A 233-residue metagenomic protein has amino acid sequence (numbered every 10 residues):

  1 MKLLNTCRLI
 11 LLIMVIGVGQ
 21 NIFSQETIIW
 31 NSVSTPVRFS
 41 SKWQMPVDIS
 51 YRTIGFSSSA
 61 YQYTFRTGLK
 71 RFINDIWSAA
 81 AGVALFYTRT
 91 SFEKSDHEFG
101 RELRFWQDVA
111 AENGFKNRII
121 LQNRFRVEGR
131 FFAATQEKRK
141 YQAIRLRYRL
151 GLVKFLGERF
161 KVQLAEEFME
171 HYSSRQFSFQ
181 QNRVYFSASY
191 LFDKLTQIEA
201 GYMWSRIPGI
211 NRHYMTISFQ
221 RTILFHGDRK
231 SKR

Functional and structural regions predicted by a protein language model:
M1-I29: Bacterial Sec-dependent N-terminal signal peptides
Q25-G82, F86-R89: Start-of-domain marker
T27-I29, Y61-Y63, R101-F105, K140-L146 (+2 more regions): Residues that define the transmembrane beta-barrel architecture of outer-membrane proteins
V33-V37, T67-R71, Q107-A111, V127 (+3 more regions): Residues on the lipid-exposed face of transmembrane beta-strands in outer-membrane beta-barrel proteins
K42-V47, I76-A81, K116-L121, R159-V162 (+2 more regions): Repeated loop/turn-to-beta-strand initiation elements of outer-membrane beta-barrel proteins
I49-G55, V83-R89, N113, V127-F131 (+3 more regions): Transmembrane beta-strands of outer-membrane beta-barrel pores
G68-R130, A143-L150, E158-F160: Gram-negative (and chloroplast) outer-membrane scaffold detector with strong preference for beta-barrel transmembrane
G114-Q197, M203-R206: Outer-membrane beta-barrel transmembrane domain signature
